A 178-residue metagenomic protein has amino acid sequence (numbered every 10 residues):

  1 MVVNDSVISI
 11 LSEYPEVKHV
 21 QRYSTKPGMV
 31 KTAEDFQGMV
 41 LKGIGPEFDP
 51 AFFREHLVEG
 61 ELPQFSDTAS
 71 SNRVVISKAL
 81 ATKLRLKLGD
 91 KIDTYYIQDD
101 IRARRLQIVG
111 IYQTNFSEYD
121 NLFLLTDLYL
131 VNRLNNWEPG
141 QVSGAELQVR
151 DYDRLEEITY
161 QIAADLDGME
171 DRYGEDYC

Functional and structural regions predicted by a protein language model:
M1-D5, K31-A33, G38, P50-R54 (+6 more regions): Solvent-exposed, non-transmembrane alpha-helical starts
M1-V40, F65-D67: Hydrophobic, regular-secondary-structure patches
Y14, K78, K83, D165-G168: Structured segments of extracytoplasmic/periplasmic soluble domains in secreted or envelope-associated proteins
E16, G45-D49: A generic, well-ordered mixed alpha/beta core segment in the N-terminal half of proteins
Y23-S24, M39-I44, E61-Y129: Hydrophobic secondary-structure segments that place a key small or acidic residue at a functional site
V58, K91, I162-D165: Short, solvent-exposed amphipathic alpha-helical segments in soluble enzyme and RNA/protein-processing domains
I97-C178: Mechanotransmission and gating elements of multispan inner-membrane complexes involved in transport and envelope
